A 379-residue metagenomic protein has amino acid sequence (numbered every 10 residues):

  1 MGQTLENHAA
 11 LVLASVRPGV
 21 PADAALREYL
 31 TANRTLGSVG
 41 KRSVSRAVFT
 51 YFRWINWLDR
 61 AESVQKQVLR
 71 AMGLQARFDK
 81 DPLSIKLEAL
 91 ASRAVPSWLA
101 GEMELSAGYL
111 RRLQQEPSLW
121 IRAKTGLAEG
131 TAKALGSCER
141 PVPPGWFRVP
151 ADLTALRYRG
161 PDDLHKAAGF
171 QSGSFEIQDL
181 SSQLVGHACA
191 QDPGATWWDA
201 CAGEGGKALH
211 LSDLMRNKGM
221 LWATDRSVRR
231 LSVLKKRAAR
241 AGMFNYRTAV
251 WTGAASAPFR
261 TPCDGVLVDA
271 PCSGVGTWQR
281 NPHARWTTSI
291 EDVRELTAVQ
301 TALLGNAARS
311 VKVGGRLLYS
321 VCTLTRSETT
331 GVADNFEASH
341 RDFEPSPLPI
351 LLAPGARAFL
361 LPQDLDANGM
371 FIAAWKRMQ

Functional and structural regions predicted by a protein language model:
M1-Q379: S-adenosylmethionine
